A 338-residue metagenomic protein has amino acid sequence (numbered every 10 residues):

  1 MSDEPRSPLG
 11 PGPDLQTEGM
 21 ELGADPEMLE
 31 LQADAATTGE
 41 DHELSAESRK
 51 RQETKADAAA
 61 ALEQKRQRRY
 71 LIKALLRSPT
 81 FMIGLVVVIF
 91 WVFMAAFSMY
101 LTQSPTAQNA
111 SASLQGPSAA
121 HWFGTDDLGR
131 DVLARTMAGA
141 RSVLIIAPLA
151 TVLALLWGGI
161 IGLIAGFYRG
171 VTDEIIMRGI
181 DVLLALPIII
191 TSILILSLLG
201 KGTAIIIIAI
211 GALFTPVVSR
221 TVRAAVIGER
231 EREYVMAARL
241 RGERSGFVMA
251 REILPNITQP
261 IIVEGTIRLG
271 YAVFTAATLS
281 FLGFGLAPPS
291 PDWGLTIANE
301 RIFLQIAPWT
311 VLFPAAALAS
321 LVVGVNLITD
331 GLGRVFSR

Functional and structural regions predicted by a protein language model:
M1-V86, L327-R338: Transmembrane alpha-helical segments of polytopic membrane transport and secretion proteins
W122, D126, L156, G166-R232 (+2 more regions): Generic hydrophobic transmembrane alpha-helix motif, especially the helices
V132-F167, L321: Transmembrane alpha-helix signature in integral membrane proteins
V132-M137, L144, G179, V222 (+7 more regions): Short hydrophobic alpha-helical segments within the ABC transporter permease transmembrane module
R141-W157, S192, G246-T278, V325: Transmembrane alpha-helices
L184, I195-L198, I210, A225-V226 (+1 more regions): Glycine-rich helix-loop "coupling/hinge" segments at transmembrane-helix boundaries in multipass transporters
L213, Q259-I267, P308-R338: C-terminal transmembrane helix and the adjacent membrane-cytosol boundary/short C-terminal tail of inner/organellar
